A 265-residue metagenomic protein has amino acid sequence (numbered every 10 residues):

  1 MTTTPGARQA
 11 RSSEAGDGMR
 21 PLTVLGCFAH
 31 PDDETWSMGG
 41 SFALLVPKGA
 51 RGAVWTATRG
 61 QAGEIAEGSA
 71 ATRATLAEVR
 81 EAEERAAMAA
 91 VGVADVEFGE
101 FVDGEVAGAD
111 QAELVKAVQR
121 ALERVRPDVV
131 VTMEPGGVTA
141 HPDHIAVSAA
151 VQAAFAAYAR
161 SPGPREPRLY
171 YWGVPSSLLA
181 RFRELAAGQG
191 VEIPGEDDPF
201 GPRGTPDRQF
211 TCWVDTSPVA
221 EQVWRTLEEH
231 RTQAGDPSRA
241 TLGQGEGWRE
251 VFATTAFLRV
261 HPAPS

Functional and structural regions predicted by a protein language model:
T2-L25, G108-S265: Metal-dependent de-N-acetylase/amidase catalytic core
T2-R126, A153, A157-R160, L258-P262: Active-site rim/loop-helix segments in enzyme catalytic domains that contact anionic ligands
